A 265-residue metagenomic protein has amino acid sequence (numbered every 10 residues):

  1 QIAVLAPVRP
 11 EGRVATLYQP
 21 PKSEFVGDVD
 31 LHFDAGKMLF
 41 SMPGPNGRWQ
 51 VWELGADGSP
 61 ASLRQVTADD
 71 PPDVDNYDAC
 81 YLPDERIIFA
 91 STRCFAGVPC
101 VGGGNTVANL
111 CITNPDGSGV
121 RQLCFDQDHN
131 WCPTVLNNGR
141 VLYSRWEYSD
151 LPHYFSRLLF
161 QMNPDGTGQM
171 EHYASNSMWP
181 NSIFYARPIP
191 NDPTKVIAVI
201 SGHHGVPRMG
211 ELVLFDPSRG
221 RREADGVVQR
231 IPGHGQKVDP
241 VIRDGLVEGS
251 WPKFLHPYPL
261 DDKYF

Functional and structural regions predicted by a protein language model:
I2, G47-W52, G97-V101, N105-N109 (+3 more regions): Structural motif
V4, K37-S41, I87-S91, V141-R145 (+3 more regions): Residue position within the beta-strands of beta-propeller blades
R9-F25, G55-D75, N114-D128, N163-S182 (+1 more regions): Multi-bladed beta-propeller domains
F25-G27, D34, G47, D75-Y77 (+6 more regions): Beta-rich catalytic cores
D30, C80, C124, T134 (+2 more regions): Conserved beta-strand position repeated across blades of beta-propeller domains
F33-D34, L82-D84, L136-N138, P190-D192 (+1 more regions): Residue-level detector of Asp-centered blade-edge/turn motifs that repeat once per structural unit in beta-propeller
G44, R93, E147, I200-H204 (+1 more regions): Residue-level signature of beta-propeller blades and closely related beta-rich strand-turn architectures in secreted
D69-H172, N176: Solenoidal tandem-repeat scaffolds enriched in leucines and small polar residues
